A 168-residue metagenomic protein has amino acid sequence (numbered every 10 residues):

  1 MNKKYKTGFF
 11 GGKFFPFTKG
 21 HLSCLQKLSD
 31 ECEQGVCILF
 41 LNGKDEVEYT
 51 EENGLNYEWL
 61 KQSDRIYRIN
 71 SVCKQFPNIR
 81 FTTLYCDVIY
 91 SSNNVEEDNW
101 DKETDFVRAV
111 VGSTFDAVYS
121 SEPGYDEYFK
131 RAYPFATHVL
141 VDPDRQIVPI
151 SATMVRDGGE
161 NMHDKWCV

Functional and structural regions predicted by a protein language model:
M1-V168: Nucleotidyltransferase catalytic core that binds NTPs
